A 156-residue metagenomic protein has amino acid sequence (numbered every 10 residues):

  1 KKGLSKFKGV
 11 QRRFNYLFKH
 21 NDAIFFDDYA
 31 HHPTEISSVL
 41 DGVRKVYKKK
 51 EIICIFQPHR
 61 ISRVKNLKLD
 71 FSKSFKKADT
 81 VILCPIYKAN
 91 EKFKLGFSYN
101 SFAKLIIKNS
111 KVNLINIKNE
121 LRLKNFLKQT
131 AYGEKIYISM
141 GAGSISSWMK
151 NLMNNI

Functional and structural regions predicted by a protein language model:
K1-T80: Nucleotide phosphate-binding/pyrophosphate-handling subdomain across enzymes that bind or process nucleotide phosphates
F26-D27, I117, S139-M140: Thr-Gly-centered strand-to-loop micro-motif
H31, P58-I61, I86-A89, A142-I145: Short glycine-rich anion-binding loops that position phosphate/pyrophosphate groups of nucleotides and phosphorylated
S38, N66-K68, K94-L95, K128 (+1 more regions): Short amphipathic alpha-helical segments
D41-R44, L69-K73, S98-Y99, G133 (+1 more regions): Short, solvent-exposed amphipathic alpha-helical segments in soluble enzyme and RNA/protein-processing domains
I53-I55, T80-I82, I115, Y137-I138: A structural signal for isolated positions on well-ordered beta-strands in alpha/beta enzyme cores
S72-Y132: C-terminal helical cap/extension that packs against the catalytic core of soluble nucleotide-cofactor enzymes
R122-M153: A glycine-rich beta-strand to alpha-helix segment that forms a phosphate/ribose-binding loop at ligand/cofactor sites
